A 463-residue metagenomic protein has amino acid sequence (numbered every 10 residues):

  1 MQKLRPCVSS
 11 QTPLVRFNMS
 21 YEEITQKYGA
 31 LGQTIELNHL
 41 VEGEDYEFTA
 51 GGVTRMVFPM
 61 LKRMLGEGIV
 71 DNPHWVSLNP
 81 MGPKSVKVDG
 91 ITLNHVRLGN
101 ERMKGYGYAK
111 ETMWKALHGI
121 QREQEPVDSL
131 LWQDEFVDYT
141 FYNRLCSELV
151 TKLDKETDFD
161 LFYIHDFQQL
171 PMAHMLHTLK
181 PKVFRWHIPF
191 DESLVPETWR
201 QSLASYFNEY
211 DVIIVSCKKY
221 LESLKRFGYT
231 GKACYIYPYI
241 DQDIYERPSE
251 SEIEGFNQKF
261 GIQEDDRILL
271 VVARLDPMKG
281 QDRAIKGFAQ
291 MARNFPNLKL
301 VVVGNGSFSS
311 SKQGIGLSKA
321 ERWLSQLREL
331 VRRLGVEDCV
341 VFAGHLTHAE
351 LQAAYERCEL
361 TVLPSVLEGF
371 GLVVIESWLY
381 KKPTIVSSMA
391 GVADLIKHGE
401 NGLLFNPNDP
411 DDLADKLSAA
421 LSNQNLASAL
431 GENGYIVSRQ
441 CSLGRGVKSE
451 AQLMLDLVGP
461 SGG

Functional and structural regions predicted by a protein language model:
E246-I262: A short helix/loop element that forms part of the nucleotide-sugar donor recognition site in Leloir-type
Q263-K279, I285-F288, L300-V303: Conserved donor-binding/catalytic core segment of Leloir-type glycosyltransferases
S311-A349: Nucleotide-activated donor-binding/catalytic signature segment of Leloir-type glycosyltransferases, i.e., the conserved
A353-C358: Short alpha-helical donor nucleotide-sugar binding micro-motif in glycosyltransferases
V366: Aromatic "clamp/platform" in nucleotide-sugar-dependent glycosyltransferases that forms part of the donor/acceptor
V374, P383-V386: Short hydrophobic beta-strand element within catalytic cores of glycosyltransferases and related nucleotide-activated
H398-G399, L403-P410, A419-N425: Conserved acidic donor-binding segment of nucleotide-sugar-dependent glycosyltransferases
L443-G463: C-terminal alpha-helical cap of glycosyltransferases
